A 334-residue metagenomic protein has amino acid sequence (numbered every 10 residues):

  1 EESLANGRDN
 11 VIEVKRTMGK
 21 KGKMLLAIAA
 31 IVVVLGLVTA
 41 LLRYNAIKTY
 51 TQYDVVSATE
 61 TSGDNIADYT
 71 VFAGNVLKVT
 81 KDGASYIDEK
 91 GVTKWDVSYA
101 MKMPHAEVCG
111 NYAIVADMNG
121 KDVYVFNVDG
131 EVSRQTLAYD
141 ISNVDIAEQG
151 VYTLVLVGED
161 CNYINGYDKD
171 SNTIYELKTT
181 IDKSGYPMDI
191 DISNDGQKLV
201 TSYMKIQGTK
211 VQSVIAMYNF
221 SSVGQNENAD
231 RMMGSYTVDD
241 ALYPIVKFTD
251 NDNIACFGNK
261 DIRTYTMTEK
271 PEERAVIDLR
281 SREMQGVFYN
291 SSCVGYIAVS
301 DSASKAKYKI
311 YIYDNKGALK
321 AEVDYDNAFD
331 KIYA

Functional and structural regions predicted by a protein language model:
E1-G22: N-terminal Lys/Arg-rich, disordered targeting/topogenic segments
L25-L42: Hydrophobic membrane-insertion alpha-helices, especially the h-region of bacterial N-terminal signal peptides
K48-S62, G91-S98, G130-T136, T173-T180 (+3 more regions): A short beta-strand motif characteristic of beta-propeller blades
S62-V71, A100-N111, Y139-G150, K183-I192 (+3 more regions): Repeated scaffold domains used in trafficking and secretory/extracellular systems, primarily beta-propellers
V76, A113, V151-T153, G196-L199 (+2 more regions): Hydrophobic beta-strand positions that form the internal "hydrophobic ladder" of WD40/Gbeta-like beta-propeller blades
G83-S85, K121-V125, D160-G166, Q207-N219 (+2 more regions): Structural motif
T93-E148, E273-D278, M284-S304, Y308 (+2 more regions): Structured, soluble extracytoplasmic/luminal domains of envelope-associated proteins
N162-F257: Solenoidal tandem-repeat scaffolds enriched in leucines and small polar residues
